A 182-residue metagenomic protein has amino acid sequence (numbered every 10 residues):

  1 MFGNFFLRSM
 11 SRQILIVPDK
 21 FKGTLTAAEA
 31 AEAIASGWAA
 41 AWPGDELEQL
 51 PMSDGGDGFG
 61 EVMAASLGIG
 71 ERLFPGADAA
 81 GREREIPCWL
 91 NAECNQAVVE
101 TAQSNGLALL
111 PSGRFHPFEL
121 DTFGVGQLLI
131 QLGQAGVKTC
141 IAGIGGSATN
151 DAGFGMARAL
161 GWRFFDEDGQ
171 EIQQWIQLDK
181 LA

Functional and structural regions predicted by a protein language model:
M1-S9: N-terminal amphipathic/basic-hydrophobic helices that include classical n-h-c signal peptides and signal-anchor
M10-L15: Extreme N-terminal starter segment of soluble prokaryotic enzymes
I16, E48-P51, V99-T101, C140-A142 (+1 more regions): General beta-strand structural signal in soluble alpha/beta enzymes
K20-T24, A28, S53-G55, I144-A152: Gly/Ser/Thr-rich loops at beta-strand to alpha-helix junctions that form or flank small-molecule/cofactor-binding
A28, E32-P51, G58-F59, G133 (+3 more regions): Alpha/propeptide regions of enzymes that mature by internal proteolysis
S36-P111: Glycine-rich nucleotide/cofactor/substrate-binding loop typically near the N-terminus or early in the first domain
D45, P51, Q96-V99, P111 (+1 more regions): PLP-dependent amino-acid enzyme catalytic core
L120-F123, Q127-G143, A148-A182: Glycine/threonine-rich beta-strand-loop-alpha-helix active-site module that forms ligand/phosphate-binding
